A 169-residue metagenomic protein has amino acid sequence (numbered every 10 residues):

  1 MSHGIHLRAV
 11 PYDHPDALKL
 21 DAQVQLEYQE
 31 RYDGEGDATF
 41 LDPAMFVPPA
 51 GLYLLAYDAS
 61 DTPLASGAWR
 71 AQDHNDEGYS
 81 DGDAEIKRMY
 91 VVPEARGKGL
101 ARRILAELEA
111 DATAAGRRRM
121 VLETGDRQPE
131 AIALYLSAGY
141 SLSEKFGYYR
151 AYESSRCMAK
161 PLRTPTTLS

Functional and structural regions predicted by a protein language model:
H3-K87, V92-E94, L105-E107, D111 (+2 more regions): Acetyl-CoA-dependent GNAT
Y12-D13, L54, R118-V121, G125-S169: C-terminal "cap" of GNAT-fold acetyltransferases
V92-E94, K98, D126: Active-site acidic-Proline motif in GNAT/NAT acetyltransferases
K98, A114-R118: Short coil/turn segments at alpha/beta junctions that flank glycine-rich nucleotide-binding fingerprints
